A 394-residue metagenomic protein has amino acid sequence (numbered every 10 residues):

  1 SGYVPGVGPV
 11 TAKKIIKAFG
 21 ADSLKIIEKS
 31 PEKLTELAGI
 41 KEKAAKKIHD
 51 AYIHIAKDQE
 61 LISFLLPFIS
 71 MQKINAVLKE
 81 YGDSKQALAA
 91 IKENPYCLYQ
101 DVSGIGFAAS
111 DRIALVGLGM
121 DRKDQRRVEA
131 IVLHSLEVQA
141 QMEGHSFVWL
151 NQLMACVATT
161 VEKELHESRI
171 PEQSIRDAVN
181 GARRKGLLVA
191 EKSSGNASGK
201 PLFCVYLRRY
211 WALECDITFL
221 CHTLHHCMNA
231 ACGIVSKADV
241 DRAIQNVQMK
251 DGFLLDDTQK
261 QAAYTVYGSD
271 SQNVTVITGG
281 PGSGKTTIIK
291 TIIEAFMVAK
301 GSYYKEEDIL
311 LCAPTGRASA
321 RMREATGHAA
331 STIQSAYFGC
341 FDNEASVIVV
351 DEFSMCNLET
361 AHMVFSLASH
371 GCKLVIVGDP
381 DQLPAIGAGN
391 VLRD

Functional and structural regions predicted by a protein language model:
S1-D394: Conserved ATP-binding/catalytic motifs of P-loop helicase motor domains
